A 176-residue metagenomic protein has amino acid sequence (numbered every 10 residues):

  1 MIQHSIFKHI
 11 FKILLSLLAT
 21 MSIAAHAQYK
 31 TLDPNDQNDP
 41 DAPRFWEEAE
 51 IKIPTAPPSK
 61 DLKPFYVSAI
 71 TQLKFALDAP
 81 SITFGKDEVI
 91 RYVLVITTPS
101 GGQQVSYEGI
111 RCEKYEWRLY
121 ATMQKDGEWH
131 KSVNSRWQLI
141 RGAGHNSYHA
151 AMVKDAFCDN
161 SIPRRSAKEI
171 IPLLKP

Functional and structural regions predicted by a protein language model:
I2-L14: Bacterial N-terminal signal peptides that target proteins for export
S16-L18: Classic N-terminal secretory signal peptides
T20-A24: N-terminal signal peptide c-region/cleavage motif recognized by signal peptidases
Q28-P176: N-terminal secretory-pathway/extracellular module detecting exported/lumenal segments and adjacent signal-anchor/first
